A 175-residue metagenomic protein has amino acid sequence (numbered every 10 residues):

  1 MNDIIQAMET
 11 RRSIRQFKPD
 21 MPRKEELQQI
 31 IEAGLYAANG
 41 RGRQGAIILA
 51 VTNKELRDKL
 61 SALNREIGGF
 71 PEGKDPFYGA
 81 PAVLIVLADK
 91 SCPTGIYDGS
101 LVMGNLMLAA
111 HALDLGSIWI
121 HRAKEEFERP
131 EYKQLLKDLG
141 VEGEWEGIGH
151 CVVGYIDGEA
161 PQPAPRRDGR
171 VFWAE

Functional and structural regions predicted by a protein language model:
M1-E175: Acidic, surface-exposed loops and disordered segments
